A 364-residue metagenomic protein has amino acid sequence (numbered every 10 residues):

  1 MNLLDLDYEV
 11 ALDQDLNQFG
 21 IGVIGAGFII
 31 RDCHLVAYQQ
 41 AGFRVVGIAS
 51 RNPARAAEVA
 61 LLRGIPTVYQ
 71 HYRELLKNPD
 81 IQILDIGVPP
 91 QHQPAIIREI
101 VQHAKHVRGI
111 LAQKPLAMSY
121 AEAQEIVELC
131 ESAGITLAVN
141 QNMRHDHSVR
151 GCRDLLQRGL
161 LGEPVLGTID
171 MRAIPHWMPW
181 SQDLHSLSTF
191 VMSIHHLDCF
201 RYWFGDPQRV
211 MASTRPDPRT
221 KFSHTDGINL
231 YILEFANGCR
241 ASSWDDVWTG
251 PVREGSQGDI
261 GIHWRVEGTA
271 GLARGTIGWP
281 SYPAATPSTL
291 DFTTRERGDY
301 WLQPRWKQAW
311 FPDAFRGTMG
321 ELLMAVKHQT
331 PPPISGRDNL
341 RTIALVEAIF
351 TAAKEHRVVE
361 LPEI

Functional and structural regions predicted by a protein language model:
M1-N17, I83-I86, A285, E321-I364: C-terminal helix-rich "cap/oligomerization" subdomain common to oxidoreductases
M1-R63: N-terminal Rossmann-like dinucleotide-binding module
N2-D7, V191, L197-Y282, R316-H328: Contiguous beta-strand/loop segments that form the cofactor/metal-binding neighborhood of enzyme cores
I29, R51, K307-M319: Active-site loop of classical SDR/Rossmann-like NAD(P)-dependent oxidoreductases, centered on the catalytic Tyr-X3-Lys
I65-Y72: Conserved SAM-binding strand-loop segment of SAM-dependent methyltransferases
Q82-I83, P94-R144, G159: Beta-strand-loop-alpha-helix segment that lines the small-molecule cofactor/substrate pocket of alpha/beta enzymes
M143-D226, L230-I232, H356: Predominantly a Rossmann-like dinucleotide-binding segment in NAD(P)-dependent oxidoreductases
